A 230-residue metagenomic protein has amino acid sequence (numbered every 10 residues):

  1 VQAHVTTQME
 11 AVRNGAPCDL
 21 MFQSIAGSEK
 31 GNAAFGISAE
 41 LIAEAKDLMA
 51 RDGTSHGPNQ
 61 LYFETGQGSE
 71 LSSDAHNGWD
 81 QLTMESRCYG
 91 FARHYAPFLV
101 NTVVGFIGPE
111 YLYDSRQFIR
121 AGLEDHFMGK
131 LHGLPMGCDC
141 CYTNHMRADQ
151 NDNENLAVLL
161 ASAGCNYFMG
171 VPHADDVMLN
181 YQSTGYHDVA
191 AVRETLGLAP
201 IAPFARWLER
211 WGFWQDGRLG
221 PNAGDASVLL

Functional and structural regions predicted by a protein language model:
Q2-L159, A163, F168-P172, D176 (+1 more regions): Catalytic alpha/beta core domains of metabolic enzymes, predominantly
S115, Q182-L230: Extended, intrinsically disordered, low-complexity segments
